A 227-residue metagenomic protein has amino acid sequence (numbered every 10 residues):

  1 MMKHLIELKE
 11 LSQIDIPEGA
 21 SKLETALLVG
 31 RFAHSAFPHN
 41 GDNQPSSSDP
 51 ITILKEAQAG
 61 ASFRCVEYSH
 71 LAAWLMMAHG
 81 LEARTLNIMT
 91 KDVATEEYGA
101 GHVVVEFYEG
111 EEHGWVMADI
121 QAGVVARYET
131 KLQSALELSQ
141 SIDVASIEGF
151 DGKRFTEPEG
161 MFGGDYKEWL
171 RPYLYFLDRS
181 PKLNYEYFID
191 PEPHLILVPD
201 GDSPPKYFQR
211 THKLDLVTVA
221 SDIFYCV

Functional and structural regions predicted by a protein language model:
M1-F63: Secondary-structure boundary elements
M1-H4, K22, K131, A135-E137 (+2 more regions): Intrinsic-disorder-associated interaction segments
P17-T25, A57-Y68, E96-E97, R127-T130 (+1 more regions): Extracytoplasmic/periplasmic, Sec-exported soluble proteins
F32-H39, E67-L71, L75, H79: Long, hydrophobic/aromatic-enriched structural stretches that serve as scaffold segments
N40-G41, M77, A118, P172: Enriched - but not universal
N40-N43, N87, N184: Detector for Asparagine
H70-S146: Hydrophobic/aromatic-rich core segments of domains that either
S141-V227: Alpha-helical and coiled-coil interaction segments, frequently adjacent to or embedded within charge-biased
